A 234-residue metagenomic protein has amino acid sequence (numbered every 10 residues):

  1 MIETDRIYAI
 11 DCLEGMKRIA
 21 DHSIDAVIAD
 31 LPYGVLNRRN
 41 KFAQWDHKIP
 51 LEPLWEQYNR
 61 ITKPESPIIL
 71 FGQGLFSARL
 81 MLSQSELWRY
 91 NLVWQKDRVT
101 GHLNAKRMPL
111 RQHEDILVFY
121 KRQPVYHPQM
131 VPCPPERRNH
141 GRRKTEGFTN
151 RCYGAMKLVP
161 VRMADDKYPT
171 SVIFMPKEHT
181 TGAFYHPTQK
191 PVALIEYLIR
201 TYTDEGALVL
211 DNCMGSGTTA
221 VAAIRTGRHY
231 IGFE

Functional and structural regions predicted by a protein language model:
I2-F233: Core catalytic lobe of class I
